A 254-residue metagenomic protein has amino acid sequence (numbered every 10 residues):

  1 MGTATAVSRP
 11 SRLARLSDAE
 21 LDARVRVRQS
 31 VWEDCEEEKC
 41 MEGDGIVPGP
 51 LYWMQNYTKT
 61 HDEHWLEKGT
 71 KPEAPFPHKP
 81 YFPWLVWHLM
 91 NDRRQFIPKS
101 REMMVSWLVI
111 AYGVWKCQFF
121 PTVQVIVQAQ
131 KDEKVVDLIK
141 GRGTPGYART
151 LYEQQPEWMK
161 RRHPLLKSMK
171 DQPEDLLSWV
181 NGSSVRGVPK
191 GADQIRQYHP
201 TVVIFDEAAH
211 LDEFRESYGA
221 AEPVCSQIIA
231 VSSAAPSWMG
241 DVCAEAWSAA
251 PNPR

Functional and structural regions predicted by a protein language model:
G2-R254: Phosphate/NTP-binding elements of NTP-utilizing enzymes
